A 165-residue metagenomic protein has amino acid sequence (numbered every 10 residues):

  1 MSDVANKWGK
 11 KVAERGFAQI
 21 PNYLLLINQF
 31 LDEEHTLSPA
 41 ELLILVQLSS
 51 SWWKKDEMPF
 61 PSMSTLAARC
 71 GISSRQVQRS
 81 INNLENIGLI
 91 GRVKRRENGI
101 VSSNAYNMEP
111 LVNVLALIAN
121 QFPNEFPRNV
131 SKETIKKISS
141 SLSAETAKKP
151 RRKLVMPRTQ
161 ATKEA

Functional and structural regions predicted by a protein language model:
M1-Q76: Short recognition helix of helix-turn-helix/winged-helix DNA-binding domains
S2-R15, N86, P110-A165: Charged low-complexity intrinsically disordered patches
G9, F17, S49, D56 (+5 more regions): Small/flexible residues
T36, S50, T65, I100 (+3 more regions): Residue-identity detector for threonine
K55-E57, S62, I90, M108 (+1 more regions): Generic alpha-helical propensity signal that fires on short helical segments and nearby coil/disordered stretches
S64, I72, A105, E133 (+1 more regions): Serine/proline-rich low-complexity intrinsically disordered segments, especially terminal tails, linkers
S73-P123: Winged-helix/helix-turn-helix nucleic-acid-interaction surface
